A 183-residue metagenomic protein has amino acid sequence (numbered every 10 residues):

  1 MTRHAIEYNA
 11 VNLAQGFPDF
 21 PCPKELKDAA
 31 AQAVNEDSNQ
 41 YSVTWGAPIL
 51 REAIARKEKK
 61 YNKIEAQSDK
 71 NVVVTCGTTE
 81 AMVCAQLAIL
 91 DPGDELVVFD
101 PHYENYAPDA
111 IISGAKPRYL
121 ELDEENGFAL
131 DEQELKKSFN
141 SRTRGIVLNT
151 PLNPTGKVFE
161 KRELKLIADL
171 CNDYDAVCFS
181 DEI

Functional and structural regions predicted by a protein language model:
M1, Y106, I167: Aromatic/hydrophobic pocket-lining residues that form π-stacking "cages" and hydrophobic walls in ligand
M1-G77, C84: N-terminal small-domain helix-loop-helix segment of the aminotransferase-like
Y8, S113, D173-Y174: Helix C-cap/helix->beta junction micro-motif
A66-V72, P92-E95, R142: Short acidic capping loops at alpha-helix termini that bridge into adjacent secondary structure
A88-A110: Conserved PLP-anchoring active-site segment centered on the Schiff-base-forming lysine
I112-R118: A short helix-loop-beta submotif of the ANL/AMP-binding
R118, L122-I183: Active-site phosphate-binding strand-loop segment of PLP-dependent enzymes
